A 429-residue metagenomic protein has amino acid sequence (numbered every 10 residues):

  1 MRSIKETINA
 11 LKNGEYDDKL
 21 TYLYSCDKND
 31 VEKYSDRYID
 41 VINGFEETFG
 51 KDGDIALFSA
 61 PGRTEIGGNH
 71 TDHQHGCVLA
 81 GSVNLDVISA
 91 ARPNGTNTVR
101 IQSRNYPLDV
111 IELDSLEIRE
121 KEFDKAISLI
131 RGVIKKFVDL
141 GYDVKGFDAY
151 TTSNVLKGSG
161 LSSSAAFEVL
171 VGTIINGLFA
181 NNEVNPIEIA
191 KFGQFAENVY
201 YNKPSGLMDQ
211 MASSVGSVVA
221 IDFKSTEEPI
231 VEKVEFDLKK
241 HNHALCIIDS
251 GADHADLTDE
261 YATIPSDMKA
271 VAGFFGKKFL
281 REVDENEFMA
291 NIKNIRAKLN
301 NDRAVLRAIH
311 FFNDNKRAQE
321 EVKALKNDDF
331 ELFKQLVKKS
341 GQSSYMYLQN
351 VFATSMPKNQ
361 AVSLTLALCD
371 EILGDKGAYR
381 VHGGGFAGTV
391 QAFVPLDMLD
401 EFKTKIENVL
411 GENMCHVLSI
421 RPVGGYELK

Functional and structural regions predicted by a protein language model:
M1-R63, I88, R92-F123, A220-R380 (+1 more regions): C-terminal nucleotide
H75-G95, V215: Structural signature of FAD isoalloxazine-binding scaffolds in flavoprotein oxidoreductases
S82-N84, L161-N181, V394: DPxDG-like acidic metal-binding loop motif
R100-Q102, G146-S153, E183-F195, K334-K339 (+1 more regions): Beta-strand segments within the central parallel beta-sheet cores of soluble alpha/beta enzyme folds
I134-L156: Glycine- and acidic-rich phosphate- and metal-coordinating loops
D139-F147, I175-I189, L396-V409: Phosphate-handling active-site elements
N181-P229, S340, L366-I372, Y379-V381: Alpha/beta catalytic cores of group-transfer enzymes, especially the acyltransferase/condensing modules of polyketide
